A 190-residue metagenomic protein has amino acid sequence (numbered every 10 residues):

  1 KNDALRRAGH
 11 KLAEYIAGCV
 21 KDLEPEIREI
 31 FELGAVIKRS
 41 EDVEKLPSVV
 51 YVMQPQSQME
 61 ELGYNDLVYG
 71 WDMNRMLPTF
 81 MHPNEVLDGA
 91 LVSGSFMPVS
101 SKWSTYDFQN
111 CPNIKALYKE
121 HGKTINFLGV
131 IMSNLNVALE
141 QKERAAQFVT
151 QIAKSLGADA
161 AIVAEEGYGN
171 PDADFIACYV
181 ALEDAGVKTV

Functional and structural regions predicted by a protein language model:
K1-V190: An N-terminal assembly and electron-transfer interface module characteristic of large anaerobic redox and radical
